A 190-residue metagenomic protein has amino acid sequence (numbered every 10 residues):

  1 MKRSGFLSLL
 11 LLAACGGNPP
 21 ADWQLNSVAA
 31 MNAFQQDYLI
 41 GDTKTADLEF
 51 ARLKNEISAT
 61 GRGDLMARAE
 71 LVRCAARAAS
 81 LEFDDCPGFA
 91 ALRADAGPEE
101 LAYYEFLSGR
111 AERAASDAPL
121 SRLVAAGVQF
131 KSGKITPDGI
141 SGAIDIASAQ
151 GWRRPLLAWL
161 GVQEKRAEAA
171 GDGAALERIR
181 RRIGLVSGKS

Functional and structural regions predicted by a protein language model:
L12-A14: C-terminal motif of bacterial Sec signal peptides marking the signal peptidase cleavage site
G16-P19: Bacterial signal peptide processing site
W23-Q35, G63-D64, S116-V124, R153-W159 (+2 more regions): Generic helix N-cap/helix-start motif at coil->alpha-helix transitions
A29-T43, V124-I135: Alpha-helical segment of the N-proximal tetratricopeptide repeat
F34, K54, A67, L71-C74 (+2 more regions): Conserved small-residue packing positions in alpha-helical repeats and bundles
L48, E82-R93, R113-A118, I135-S148 (+1 more regions): Alpha-helical repeat scaffolds
L53-F83, A149-L156, S187: Short, charge-rich amphipathic alpha-helical segments embedded in non-transmembrane helical bundles/solenoids
P98-W152: Extended amphipathic alpha-helical interaction segments
